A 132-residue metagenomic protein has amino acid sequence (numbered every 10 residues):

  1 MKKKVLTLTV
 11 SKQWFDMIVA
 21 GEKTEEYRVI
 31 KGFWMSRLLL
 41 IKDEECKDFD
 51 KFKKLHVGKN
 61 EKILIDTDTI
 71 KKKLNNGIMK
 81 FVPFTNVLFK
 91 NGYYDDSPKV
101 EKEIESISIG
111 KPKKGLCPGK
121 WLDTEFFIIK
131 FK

Functional and structural regions predicted by a protein language model:
M1: Conserved, well-structured beta-alpha core segment at the onset of a catalytic domain
K4-V5, S11-K132: Structured alpha/beta reader/binder surfaces that contact nucleic acids or chromatin modification marks
